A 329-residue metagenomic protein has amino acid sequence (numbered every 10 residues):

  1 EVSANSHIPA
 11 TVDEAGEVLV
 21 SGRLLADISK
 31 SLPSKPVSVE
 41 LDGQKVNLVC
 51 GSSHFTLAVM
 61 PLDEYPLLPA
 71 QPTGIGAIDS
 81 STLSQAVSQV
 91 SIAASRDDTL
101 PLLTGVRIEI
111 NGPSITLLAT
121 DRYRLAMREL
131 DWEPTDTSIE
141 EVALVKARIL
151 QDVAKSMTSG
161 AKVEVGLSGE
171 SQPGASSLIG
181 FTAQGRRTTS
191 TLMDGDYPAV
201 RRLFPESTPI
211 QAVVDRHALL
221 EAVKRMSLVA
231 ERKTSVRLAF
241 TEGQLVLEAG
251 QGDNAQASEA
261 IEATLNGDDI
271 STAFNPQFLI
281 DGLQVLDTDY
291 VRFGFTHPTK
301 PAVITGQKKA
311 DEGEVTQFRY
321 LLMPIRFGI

Functional and structural regions predicted by a protein language model:
E1-I329: Structural preference for solvent-exposed beta-strand-turn elements and adjacent flexible terminal/loop segments within
